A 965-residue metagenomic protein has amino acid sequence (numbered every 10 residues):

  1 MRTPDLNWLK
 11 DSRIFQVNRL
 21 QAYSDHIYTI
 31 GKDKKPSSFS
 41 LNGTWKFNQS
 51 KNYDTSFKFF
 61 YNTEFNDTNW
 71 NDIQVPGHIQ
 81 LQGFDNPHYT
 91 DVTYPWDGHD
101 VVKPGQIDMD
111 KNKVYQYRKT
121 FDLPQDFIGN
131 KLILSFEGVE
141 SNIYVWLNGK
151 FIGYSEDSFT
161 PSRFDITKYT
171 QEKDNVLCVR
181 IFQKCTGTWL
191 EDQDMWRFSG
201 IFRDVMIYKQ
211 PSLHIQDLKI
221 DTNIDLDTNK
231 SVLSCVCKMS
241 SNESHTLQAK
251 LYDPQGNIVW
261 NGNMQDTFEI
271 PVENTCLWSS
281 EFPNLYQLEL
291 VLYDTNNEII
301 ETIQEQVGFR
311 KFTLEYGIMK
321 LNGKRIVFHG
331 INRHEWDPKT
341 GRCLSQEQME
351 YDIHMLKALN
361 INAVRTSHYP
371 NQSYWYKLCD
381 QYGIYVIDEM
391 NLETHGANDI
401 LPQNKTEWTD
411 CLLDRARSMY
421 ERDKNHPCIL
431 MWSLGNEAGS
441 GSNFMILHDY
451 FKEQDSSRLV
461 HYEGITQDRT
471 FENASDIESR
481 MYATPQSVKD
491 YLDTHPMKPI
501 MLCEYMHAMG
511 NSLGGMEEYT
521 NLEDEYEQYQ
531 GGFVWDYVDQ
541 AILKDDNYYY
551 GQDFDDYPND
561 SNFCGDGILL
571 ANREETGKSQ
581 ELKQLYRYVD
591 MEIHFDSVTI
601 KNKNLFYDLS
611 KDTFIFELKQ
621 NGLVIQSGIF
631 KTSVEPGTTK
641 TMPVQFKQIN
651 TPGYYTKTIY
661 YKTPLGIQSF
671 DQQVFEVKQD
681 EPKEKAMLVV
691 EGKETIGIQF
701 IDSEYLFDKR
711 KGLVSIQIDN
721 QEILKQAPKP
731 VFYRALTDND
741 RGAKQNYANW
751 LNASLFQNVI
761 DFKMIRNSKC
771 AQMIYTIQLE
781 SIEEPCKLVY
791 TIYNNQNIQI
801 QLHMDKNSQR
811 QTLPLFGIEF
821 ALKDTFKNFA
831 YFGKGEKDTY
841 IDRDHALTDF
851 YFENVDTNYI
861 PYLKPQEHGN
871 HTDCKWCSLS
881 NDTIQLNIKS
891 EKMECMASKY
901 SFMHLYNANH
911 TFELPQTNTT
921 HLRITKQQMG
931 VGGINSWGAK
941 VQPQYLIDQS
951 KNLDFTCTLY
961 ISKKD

Functional and structural regions predicted by a protein language model:
M1-D33, W189, I299-T599, N604-S610 (+2 more regions): Extended substrate-binding grooves/exosites of carbohydrate-active enzymes
M1-F15, D25-K32, K46-N52, S56 (+10 more regions): Accessory beta-strand-rich segments of carbohydrate-active enzymes
H78-L81, N86, D91, P95 (+14 more regions): An acidic-aromatic loop/edge-strand motif
L81, H88-T90, G138, Q183 (+3 more regions): Beta-strand/loop-rich accessory regions of lumenal/periplasmic or secreted enzymes, predominantly carbohydrate-active
Y117-K119, T160-F164, D266-I270, T638-V644: Short strand-edge motifs at loop-to-beta-strand transitions and within beta-strands of extracellular beta-rich domains
V145-L147, K230-G262, V598-F630, K640-V644 (+1 more regions): Beta-strand-rich binding/interaction modules
Q171-E172, K238-T313, N650-G653, T658-M687: Extended acidic/polar, glycine-enriched regions that form or flank non-catalytic beta-rich accessory modules
Q193-I215, Q540, N547-D596, K603-L623 (+5 more regions): Catalytic cores of secreted or luminal carbohydrate-active enzymes
